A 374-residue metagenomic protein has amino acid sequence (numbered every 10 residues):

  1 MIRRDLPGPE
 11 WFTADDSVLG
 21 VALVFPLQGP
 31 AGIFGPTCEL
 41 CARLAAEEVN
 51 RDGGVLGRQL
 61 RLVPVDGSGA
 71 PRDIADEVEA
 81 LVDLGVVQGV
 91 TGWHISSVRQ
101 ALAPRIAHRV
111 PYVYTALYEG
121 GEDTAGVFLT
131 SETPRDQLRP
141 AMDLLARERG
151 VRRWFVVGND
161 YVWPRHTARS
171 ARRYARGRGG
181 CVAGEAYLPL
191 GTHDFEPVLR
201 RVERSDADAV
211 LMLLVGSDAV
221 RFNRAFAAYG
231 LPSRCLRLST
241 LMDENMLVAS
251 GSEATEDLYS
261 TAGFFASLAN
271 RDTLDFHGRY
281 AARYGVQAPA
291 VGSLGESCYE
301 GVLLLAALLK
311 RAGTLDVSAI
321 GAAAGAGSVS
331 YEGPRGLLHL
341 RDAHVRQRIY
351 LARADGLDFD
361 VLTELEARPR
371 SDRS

Functional and structural regions predicted by a protein language model:
M1-S374: Extracytosolic ligand-binding ectodomains
